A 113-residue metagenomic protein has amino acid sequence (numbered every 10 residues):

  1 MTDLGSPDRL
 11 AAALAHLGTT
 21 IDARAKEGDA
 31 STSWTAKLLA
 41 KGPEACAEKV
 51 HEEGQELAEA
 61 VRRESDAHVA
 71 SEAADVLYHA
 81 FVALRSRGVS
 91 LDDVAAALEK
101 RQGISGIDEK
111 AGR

Functional and structural regions predicted by a protein language model:
M1-A73, L77-R113: Flexible "arm" and connector segments at domain edges
